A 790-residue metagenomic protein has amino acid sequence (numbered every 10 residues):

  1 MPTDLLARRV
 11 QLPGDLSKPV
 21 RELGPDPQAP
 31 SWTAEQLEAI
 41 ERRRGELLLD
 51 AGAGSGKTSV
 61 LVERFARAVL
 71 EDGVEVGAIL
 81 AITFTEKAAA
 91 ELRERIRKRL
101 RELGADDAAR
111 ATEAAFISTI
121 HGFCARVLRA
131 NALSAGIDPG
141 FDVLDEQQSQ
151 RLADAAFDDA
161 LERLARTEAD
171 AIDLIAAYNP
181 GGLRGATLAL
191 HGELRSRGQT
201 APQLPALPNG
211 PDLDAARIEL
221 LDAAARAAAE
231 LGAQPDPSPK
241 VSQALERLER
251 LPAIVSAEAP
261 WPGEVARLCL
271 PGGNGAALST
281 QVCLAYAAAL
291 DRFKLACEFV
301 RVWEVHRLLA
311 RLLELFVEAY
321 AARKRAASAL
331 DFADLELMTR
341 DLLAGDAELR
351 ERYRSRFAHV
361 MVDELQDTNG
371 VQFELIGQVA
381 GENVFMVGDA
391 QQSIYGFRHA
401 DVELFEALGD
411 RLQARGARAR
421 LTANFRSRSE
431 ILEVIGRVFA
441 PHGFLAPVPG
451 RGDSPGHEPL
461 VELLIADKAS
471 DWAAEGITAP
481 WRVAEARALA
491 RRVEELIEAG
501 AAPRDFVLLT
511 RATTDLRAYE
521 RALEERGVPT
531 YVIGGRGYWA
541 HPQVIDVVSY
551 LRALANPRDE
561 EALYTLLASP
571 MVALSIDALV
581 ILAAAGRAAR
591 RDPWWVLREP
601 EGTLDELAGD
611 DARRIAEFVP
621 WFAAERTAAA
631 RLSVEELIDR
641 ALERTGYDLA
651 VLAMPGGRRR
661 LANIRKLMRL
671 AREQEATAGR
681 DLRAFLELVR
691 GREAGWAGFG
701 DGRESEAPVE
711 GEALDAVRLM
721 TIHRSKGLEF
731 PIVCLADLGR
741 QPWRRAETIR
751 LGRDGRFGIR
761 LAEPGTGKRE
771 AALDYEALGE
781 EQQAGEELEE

Functional and structural regions predicted by a protein language model:
M1-E94, K98, Q147, A155 (+14 more regions): Conserved motor-region signature of P-loop NTPase helicases/translocases
D4-L5, A78, R184-L330, V371 (+8 more regions): Conserved ATP-driven helicase/translocase motor core recognized via long, highly charged RecA-like/P-loop NTPase domain
S31, R44-L49, V76-A78, T83-A88 (+4 more regions): Conserved ATP-dependent motor core of P-loop NTPases, especially the RecA-like helicase ATPase domain
A115-R126, A177-G198, L309-L315, A333-L335 (+5 more regions): Core structural elements
S118-C124, A244-R247, L308-H359, Q372 (+1 more regions): Conserved helicase/translocase P-loop NTPase motor core
T119, G140, D331, A417-R426: Phosphate-binding beta-loop-alpha motif at adenosine-nucleotide cofactor sites
M571-A573, A584-R587, A713-A716, T766-E790: C-terminal accessory regions
R690-G695, W743-A777: Mobile, glycine-enriched helix-loop/loop "lid" segments at the mouths of ligand-binding/catalytic clefts that gate
